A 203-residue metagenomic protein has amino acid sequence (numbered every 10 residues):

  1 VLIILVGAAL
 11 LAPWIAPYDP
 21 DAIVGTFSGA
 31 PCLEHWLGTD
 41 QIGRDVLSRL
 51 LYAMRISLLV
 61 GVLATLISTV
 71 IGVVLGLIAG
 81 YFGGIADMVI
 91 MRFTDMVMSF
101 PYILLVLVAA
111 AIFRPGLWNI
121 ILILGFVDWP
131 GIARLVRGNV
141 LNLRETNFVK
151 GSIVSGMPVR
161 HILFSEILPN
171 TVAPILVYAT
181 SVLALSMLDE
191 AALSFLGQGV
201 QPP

Functional and structural regions predicted by a protein language model:
V1-D21, F93, T171-V172: N-terminal signal-anchor/first transmembrane alpha helix
V6, L10, V73, L77-I78 (+1 more regions): Alpha-helical transmembrane segments of multipass membrane proteins
G7, V46, L50, M54 (+7 more regions): Hydrophobic alpha-helical elements at and bordering transmembrane segments of multi-pass membrane proteins
A12-P20, G80-G84, A109-P115, V127 (+2 more regions): Short helix-capping/hinge motifs at transmembrane helix termini and TM-loop junctions
Y18-T65: Periplasmic/extracellular loop-to-transmembrane helix junction in inner-membrane transport proteins
W36, D40, V46, V70-I71 (+3 more regions): Generic hydrophobic transmembrane alpha-helix motif, especially the helices
T39-R44, Y81-F82, L141, G151-N170: Short helix-to-coil transition segments within interhelical loops that connect adjacent transmembrane helices
R55-I71, R160-A192: Transmembrane alpha-helices
